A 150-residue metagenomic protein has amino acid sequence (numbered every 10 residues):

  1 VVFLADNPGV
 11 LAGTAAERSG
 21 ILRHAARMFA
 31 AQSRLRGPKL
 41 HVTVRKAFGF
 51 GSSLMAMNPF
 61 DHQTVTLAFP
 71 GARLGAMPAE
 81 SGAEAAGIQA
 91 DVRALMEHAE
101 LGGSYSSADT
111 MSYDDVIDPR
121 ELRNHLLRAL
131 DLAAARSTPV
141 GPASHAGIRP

Functional and structural regions predicted by a protein language model:
V1-P150: Ligand-binding clefts of soluble mixed alpha/beta catalytic domains
